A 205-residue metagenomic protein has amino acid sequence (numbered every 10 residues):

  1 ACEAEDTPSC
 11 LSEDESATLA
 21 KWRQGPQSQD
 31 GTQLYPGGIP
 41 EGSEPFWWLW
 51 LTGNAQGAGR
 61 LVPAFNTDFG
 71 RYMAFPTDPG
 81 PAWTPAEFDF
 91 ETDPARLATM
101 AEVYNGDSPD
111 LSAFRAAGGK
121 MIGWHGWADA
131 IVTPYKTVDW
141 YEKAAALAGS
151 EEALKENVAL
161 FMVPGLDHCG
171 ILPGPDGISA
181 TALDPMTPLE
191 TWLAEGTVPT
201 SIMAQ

Functional and structural regions predicted by a protein language model:
A1-Q205: C-terminal His-loop and adjacent cap/lid subdomain of alpha/beta-hydrolase
